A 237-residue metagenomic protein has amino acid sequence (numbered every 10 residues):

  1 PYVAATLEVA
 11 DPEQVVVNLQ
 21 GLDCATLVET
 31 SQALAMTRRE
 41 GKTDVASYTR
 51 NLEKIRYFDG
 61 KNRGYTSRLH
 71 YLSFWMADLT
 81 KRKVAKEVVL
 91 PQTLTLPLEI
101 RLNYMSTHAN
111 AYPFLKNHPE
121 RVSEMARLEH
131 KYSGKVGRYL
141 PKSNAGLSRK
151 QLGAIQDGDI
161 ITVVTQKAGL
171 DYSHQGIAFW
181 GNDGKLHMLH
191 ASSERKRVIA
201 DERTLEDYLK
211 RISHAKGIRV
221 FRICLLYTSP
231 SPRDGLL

Functional and structural regions predicted by a protein language model:
P1: Glycine-rich, acidic and aromatic/proline-enriched surface loops and short helix-turn segments that act as binding
A4-G134, H190-S192: Acidic/His-rich structured neighborhood in mature extracellular/periplasmic domains
L128-G153: Mixed-charge, Lys/Arg-rich low-complexity intrinsically disordered regions
T162-V220: C-terminal soluble interaction/assembly domains
F221-L226: Short beta-strand-to-coil "C-cap" segments at the C-terminal boundary of structured domains/repeats, marking
Y227-D234: Conserved small/polar residues in nucleotide/adenosyl-binding loops
